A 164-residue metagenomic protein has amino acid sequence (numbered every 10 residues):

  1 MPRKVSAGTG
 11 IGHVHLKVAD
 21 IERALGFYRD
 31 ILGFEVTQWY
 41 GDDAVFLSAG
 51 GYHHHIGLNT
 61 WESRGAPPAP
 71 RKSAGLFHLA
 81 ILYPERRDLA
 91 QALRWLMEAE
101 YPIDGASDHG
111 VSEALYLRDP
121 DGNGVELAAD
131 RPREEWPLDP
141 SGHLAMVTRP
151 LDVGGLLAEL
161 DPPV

Functional and structural regions predicted by a protein language model:
M1-R3, R64-A69: Short beta-strand/turn micro-motifs at beta-sheet edges
K4-G8, P70-A74: Short, flexible turn/loop "capping" segments at secondary-structure junctions
S6, L16-E62: Core segments of cupin and vicinal oxygen chelate
G8, V18-R23, A80-E135, L144-P163: Vicinal oxygen chelate
I11, D42, L76, S112: Short coil/loop residues immediately preceding or within conserved phosphate-binding loops of NTP-utilizing enzyme
H13-H15, H53-I56, H78, H109: Histidine-centered active-site/metal-ligand motif
E35-G41, A128-L138: Conserved catalytic-core motifs of GNAT/GCN5-like acyltransferases
F46-G51, P67-K72, L115-Y116: Short glycine-biased active-site loop of nucleotidyltransferases that positions the nucleotide triphosphate and helps
